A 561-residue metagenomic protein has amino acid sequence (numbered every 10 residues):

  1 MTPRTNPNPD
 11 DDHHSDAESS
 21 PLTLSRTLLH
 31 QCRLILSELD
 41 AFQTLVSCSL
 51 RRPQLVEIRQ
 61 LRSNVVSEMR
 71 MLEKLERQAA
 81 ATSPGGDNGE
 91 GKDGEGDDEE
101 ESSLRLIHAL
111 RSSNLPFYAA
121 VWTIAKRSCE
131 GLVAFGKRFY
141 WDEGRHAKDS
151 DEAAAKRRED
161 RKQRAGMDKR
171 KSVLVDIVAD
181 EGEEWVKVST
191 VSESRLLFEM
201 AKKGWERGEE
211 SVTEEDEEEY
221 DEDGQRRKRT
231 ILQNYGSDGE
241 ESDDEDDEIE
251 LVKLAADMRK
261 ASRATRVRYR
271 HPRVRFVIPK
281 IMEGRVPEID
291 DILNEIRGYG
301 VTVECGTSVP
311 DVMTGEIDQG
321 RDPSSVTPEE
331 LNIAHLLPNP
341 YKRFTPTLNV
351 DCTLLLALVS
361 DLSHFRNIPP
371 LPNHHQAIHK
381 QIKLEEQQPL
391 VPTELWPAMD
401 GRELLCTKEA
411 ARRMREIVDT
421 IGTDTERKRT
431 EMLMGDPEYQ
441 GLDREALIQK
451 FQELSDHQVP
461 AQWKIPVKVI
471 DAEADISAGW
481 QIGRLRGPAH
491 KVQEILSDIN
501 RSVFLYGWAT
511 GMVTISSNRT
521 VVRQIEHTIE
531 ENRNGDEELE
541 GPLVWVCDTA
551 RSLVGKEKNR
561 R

Functional and structural regions predicted by a protein language model:
T2-V513, S517-R561: Active-site-proximal, substrate-binding regions of enzyme catalytic domains and RNA-binding/basic surfaces
